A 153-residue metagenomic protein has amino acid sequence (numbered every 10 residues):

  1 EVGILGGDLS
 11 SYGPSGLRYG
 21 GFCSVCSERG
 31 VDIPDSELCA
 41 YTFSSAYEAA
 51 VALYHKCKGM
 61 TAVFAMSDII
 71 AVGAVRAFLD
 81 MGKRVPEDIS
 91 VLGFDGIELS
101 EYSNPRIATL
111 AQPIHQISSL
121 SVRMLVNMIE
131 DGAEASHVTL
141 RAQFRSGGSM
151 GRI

Functional and structural regions predicted by a protein language model:
E1-I153: Bacterial carbohydrate/catabolite-sensing allosteric modules
